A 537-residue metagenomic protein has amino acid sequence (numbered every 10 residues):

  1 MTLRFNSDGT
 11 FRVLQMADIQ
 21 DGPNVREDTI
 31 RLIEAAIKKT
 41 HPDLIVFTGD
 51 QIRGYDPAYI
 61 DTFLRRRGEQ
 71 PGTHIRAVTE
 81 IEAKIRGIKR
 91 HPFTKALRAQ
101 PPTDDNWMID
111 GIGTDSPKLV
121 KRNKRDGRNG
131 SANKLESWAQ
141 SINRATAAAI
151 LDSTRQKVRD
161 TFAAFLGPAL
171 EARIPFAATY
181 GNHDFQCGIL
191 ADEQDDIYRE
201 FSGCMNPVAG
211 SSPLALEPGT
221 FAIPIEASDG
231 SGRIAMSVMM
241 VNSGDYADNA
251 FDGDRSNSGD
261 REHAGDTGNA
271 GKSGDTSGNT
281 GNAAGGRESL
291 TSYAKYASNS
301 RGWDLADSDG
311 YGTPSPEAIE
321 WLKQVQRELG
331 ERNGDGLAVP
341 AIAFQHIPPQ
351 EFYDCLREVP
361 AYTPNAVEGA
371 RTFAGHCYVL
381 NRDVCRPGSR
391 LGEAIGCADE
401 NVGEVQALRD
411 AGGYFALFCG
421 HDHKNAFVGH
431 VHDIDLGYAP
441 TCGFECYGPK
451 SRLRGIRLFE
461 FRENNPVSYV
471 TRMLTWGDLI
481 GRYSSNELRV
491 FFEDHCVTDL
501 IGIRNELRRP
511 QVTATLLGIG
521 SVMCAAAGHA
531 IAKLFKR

Functional and structural regions predicted by a protein language model:
M1-T40, I45-F47, Q51-P117: Internal alpha/beta domain cores that form substrate/cofactor-binding pockets in large enzymes and binding proteins
T2, A222-G230, S389-G396, V402-A411 (+1 more regions): Binuclear metal-dependent phosphoesterase catalytic core
T10-Q20, A235-N249, F344, I434-T441: Active-site-proximal beta-strand elements of phosphoester/diester hydrolases
L14-A17, I45-D50, P175-N182, P316 (+4 more regions): Active-site neighborhood of phospho(di)ester-bond hydrolases with catalytic His/Asp-centered motifs
G22-N24, R53-D56, A178-L190, Y246-N249 (+4 more regions): Active-site environment of divalent metal-dependent phosphoester hydrolases
R66-D260, G265, G271-G274, G278-G336 (+2 more regions): Extended active-site neighborhood of metal-dependent phosphoesterases/phosphodiesterases
R144-A149, T154, A297-S315, R332-G412: Active-site-proximal segments of metal-dependent phosphoesterases and phosphodiesterases across multiple
Q511-L534: Hydrophobic alpha-helical topogenic segments used for membrane insertion/localization
